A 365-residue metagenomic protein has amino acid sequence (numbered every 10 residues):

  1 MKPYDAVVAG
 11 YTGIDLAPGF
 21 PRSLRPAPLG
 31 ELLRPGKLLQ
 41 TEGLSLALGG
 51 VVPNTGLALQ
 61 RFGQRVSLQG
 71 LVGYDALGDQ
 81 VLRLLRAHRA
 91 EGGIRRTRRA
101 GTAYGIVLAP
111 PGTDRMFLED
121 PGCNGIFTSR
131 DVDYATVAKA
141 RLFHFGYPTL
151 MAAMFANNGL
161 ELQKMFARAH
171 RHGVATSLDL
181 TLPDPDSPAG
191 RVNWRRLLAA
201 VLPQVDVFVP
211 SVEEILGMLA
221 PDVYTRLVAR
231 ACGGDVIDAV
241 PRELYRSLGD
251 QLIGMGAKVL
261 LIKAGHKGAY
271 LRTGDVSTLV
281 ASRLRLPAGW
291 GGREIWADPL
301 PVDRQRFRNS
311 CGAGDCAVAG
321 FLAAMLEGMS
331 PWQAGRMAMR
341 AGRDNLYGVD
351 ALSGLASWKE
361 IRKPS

Functional and structural regions predicted by a protein language model:
M1-G10, P18-G19, A167-R168, A200 (+1 more regions): Conserved phosphate-binding/catalytic region of the ribokinase-like
M1-Q69, Y74-A87, G289, D303-S310: Glycine-rich phosphate/adenosyl-contacting loop at the front of the ribokinase-like
L29, H88-E91, R191-M218, A288-P299: Structural recognition of alpha->loop->beta junctions
N54-R65, V107-P110, A323-E327: Alpha-helix C-terminal capping segments
L84-A100: A glycine-rich helix N-cap at a beta->alpha junction
G93-T97, V107-F155: Conserved phosphate-binding/catalytic loop of the ribokinase/pfkB sugar-kinase fold
L150-L160, P188, M218-L219, R226-L227: Glycine/threonine-rich flexible loop motifs
H172-T181: Short beta-strand/loop segments at the ligand-binding rim of alpha/beta enzyme cores
